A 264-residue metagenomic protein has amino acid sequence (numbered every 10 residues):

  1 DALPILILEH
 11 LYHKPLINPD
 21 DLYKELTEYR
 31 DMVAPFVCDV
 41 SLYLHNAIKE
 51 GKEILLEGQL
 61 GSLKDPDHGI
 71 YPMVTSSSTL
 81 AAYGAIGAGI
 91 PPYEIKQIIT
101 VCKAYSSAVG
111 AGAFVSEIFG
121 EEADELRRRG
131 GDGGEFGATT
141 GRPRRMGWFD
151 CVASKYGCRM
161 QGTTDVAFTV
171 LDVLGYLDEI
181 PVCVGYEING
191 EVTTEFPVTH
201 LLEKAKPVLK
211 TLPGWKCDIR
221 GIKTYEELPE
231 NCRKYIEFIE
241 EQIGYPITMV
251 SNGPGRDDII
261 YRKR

Functional and structural regions predicted by a protein language model:
P4-R264: Non-transmembrane, aqueous-exposed alpha-helical and coiled segments at domain scale
